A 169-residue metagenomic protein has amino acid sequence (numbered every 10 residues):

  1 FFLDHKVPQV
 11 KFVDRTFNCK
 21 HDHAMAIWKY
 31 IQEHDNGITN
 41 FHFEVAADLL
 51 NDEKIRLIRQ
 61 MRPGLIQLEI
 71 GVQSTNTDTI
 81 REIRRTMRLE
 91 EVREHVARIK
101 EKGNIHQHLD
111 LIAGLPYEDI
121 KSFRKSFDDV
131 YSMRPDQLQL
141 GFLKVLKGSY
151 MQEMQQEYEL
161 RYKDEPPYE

Functional and structural regions predicted by a protein language model:
F1-L109, A113-L115: Conserved SAM/AdoMet-binding glycine-rich loop
H21-D22, V72, D78-I83, A113-K121 (+1 more regions): Flexible glycine/acidic-rich beta-alpha junction loops that bind and position SAM and/or redox cofactors in anaerobic
W28-K29, S126, Q155-Y158: Short, hinge-like loop/turn segments at secondary-structure boundaries
E53-I58, P116-R134: Catalytic cores of alpha/beta
